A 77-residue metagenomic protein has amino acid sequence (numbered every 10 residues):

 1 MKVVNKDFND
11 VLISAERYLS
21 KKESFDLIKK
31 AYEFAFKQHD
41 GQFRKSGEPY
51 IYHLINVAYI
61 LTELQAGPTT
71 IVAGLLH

Functional and structural regions predicted by a protein language model:
M1-L76: Active-site helical microenvironments for divalent-metal-assisted chemistry
